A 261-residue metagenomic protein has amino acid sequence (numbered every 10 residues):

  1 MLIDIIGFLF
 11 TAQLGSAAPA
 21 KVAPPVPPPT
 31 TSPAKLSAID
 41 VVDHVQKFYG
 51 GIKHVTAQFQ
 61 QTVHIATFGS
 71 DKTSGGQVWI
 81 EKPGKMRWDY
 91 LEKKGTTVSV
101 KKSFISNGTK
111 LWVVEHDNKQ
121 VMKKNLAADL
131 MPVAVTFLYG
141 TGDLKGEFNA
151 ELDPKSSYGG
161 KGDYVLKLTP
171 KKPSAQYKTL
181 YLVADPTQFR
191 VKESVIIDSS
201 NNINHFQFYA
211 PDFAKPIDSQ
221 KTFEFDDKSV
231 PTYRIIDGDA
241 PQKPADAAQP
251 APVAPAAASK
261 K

Functional and structural regions predicted by a protein language model:
L2, I6, Q13-D71, S229-K261: N-terminal leader/targeting segments and the immediate start of mature chains
F8-T11, M86: Extreme N-terminal targeting and regulatory segments of eukaryotic proteins
K21-V22, P27-P28, Q77-A134, N204-H205: An acidic-aromatic
L36-S37, H64-S70, M86-V98, F137-E147 (+2 more regions): Short, solvent-exposed secondary-structure boundary motifs
A38-W79, G84-R87, K94-T97, K101-K102 (+2 more regions): N-terminal secretory signal peptides
I52-H54, T73-G75, E81-P83, S99-K101 (+6 more regions): Extracytoplasmic
Q61-V63, G84, Y90-K94, G108-K110 (+7 more regions): A mature extracytoplasmic/lumenal domain signature
M122, V133-T136, D143-D237: Gly/Pro-enriched, hydrophobic low-complexity segments that function as extracytoplasmic propeptides/linkers
